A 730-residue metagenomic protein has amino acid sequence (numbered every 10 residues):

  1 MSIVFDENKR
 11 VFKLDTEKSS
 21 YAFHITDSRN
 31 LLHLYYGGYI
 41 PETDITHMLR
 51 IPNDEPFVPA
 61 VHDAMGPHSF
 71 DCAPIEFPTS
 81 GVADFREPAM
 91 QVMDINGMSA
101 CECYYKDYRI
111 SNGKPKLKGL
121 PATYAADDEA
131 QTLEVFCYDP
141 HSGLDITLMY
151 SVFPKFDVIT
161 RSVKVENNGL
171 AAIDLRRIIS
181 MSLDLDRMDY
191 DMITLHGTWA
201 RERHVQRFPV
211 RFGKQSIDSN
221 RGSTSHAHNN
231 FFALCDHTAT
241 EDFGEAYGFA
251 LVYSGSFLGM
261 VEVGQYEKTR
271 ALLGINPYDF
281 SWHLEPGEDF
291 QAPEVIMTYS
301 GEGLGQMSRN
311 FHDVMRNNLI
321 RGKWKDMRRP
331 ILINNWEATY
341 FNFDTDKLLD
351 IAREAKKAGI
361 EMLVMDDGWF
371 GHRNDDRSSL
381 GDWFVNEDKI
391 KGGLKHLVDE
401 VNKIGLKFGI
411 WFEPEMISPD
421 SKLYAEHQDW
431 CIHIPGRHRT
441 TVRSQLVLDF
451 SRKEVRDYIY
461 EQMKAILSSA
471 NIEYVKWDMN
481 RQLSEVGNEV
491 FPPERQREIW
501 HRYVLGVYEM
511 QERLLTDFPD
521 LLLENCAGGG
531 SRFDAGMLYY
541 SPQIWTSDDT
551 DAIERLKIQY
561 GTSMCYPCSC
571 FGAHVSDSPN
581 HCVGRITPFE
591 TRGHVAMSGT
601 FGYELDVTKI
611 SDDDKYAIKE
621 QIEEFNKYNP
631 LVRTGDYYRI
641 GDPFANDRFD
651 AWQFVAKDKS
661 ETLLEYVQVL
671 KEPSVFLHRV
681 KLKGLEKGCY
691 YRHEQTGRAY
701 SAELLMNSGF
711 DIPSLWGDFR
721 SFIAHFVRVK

Functional and structural regions predicted by a protein language model:
F5, R10-E17, Y21, L31-E262 (+3 more regions): Polysaccharide-binding surfaces and accessory modules of carbohydrate-active proteins
K18, V163, G287, I333 (+6 more regions): Conserved, mostly hydrophobic/aromatic
D71-P74, T79-L117, F243-F257, Y299-K323 (+4 more regions): Glycine-rich, aromatic-flanked loop segments that form ligand/cofactor-binding clefts across common enzyme folds
M98-C103, W282-G301, R720-F726: Short Pro-Gly-centered flexible turn/kink motifs
F232, F644-E686: Carbohydrate-binding surface patches
W324-K464, Y474: Aromatic-lined carbohydrate-binding/catalytic grooves of carbohydrate-active enzymes
K391-G393, C431-P588, T600, L605 (+1 more regions): Active-site neighborhood of glycoside hydrolase catalytic domains
A702-K730: C-terminal beta-strand-rich structural cap/linker in extracellular carbohydrate-active enzymes
